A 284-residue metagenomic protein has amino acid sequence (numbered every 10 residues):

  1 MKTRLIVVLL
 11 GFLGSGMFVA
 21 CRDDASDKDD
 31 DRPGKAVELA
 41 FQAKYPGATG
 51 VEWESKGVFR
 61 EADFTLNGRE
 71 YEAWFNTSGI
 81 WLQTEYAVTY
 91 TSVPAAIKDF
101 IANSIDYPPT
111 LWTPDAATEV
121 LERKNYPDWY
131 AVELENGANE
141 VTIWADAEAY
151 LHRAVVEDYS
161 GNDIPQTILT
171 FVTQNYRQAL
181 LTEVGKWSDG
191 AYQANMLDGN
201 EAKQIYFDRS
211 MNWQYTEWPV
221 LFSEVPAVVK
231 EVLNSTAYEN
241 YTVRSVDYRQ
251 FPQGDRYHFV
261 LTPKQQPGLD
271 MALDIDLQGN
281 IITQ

Functional and structural regions predicted by a protein language model:
M1-I6, L10-G47: Bacterial Sec-dependent N-terminal signal peptides
D30-Q284: First exposed extracellular module after export/assembly in secreted or surface-exposed proteins
